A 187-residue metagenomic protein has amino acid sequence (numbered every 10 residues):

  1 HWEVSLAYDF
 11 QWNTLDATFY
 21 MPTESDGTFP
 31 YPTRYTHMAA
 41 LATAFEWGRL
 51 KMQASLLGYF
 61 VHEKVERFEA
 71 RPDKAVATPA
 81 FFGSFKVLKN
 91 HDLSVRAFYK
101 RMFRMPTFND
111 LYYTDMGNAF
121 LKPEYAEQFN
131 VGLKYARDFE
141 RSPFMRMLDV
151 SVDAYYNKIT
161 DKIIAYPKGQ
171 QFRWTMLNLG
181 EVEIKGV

Functional and structural regions predicted by a protein language model:
H1, L41-R49, G83-K89, V95 (+1 more regions): Outer-membrane beta-barrel proteins
H1-V76, L88, M147-A154, G186-V187: Face-selective signature of the C-terminal outer-membrane beta-barrel domain
F10-Q11, K100-F103: Short glycine-enriched loops at secondary-structure junctions
L15-A17, L50-M52, E63, N90-D92 (+3 more regions): Intrinsically disordered, low-complexity acidic/polar segments
A17-T33, K64-K74, T78, M105-Y125 (+1 more regions): Outer-membrane beta-barrel domain signature, especially the mid-to-C-terminal portions of large Gram-negative OMP
R49, Q53, P72-F81, A119-K134 (+2 more regions): Conserved long hydrophobic alpha-helices within structured protein cores
L88, S94-K100, E124-V187: Membrane-embedded beta-barrel scaffold of Gram-negative outer-membrane proteins
